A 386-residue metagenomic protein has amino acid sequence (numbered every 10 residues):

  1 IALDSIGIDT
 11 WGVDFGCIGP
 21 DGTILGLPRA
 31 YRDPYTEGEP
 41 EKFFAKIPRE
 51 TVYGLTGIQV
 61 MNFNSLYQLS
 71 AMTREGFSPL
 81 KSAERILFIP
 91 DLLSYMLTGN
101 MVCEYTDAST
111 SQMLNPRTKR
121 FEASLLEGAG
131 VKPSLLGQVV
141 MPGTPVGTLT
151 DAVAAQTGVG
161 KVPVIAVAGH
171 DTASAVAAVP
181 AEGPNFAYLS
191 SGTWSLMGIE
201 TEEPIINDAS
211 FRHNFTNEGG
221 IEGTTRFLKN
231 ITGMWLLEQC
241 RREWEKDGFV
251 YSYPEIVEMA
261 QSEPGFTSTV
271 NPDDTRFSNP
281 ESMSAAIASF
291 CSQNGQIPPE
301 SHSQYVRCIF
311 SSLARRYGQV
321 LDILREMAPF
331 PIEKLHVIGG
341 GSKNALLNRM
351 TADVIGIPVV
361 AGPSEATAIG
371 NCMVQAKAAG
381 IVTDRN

Functional and structural regions predicted by a protein language model:
A2-T10, R85-I86, Q138-V139, M327-G339: Short glycine-rich phosphate-binding loop at a beta-alpha junction
L3-S65: Active-site phosphate-binding/coordination module
G26, D107-L114: Glycine-rich phosphate-binding loop of ATP-grasp-fold ATP-dependent ligases
P28, R32, N64, R85 (+3 more regions): Small/polar loops that bind or transfer phosphate-bearing groups
D33, E104-A108: Nucleotide/phosphate-binding loop and acidic/charged catalytic motifs in nucleotide-binding or -utilizing enzymes
F44-G57, M61-N62, Y67-N100, M113-N115 (+5 more regions): Active-site core segments that coordinate phosphate-bearing ligands/cofactors across diverse enzyme families
N115-R117, P142-V146: Short beta-strand to alpha-helix junction loop
A129-P142, C372: A conserved helix-loop-beta module that forms one wall/lid of the active-site cleft in ATP-utilizing catalytic domains
